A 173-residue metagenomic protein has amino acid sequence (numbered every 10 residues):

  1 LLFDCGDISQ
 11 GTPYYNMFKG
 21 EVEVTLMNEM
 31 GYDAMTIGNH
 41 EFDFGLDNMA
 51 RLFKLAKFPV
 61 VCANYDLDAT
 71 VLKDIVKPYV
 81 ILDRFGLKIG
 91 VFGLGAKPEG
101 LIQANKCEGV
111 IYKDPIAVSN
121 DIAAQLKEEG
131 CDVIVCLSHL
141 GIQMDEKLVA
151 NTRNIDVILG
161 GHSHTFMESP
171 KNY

Functional and structural regions predicted by a protein language model:
L1-Y173: Acidic, metal/ion-coordinating pockets
